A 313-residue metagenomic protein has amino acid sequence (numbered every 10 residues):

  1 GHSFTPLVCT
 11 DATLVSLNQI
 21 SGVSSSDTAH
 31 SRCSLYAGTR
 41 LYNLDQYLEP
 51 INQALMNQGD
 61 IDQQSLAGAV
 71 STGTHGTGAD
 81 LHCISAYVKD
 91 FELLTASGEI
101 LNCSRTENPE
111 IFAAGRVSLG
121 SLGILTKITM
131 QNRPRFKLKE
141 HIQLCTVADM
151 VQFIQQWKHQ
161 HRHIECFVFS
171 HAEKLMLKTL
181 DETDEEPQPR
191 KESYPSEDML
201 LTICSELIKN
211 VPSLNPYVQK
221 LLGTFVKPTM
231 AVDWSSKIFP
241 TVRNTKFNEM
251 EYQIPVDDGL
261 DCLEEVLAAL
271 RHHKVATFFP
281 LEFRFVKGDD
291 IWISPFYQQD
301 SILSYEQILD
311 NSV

Functional and structural regions predicted by a protein language model:
H2-V313: Noncatalytic alpha-helical scaffold of FAD-dependent oxidoreductases
